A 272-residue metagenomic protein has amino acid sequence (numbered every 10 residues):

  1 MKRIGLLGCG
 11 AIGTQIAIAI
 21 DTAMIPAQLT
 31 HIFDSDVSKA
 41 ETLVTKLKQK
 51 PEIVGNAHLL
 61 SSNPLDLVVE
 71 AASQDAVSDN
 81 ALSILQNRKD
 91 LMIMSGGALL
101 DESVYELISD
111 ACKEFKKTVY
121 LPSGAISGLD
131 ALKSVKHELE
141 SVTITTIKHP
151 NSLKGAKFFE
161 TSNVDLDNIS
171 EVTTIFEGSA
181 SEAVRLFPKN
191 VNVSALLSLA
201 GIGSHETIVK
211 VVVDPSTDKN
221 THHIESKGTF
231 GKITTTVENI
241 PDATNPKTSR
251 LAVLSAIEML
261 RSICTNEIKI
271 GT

Functional and structural regions predicted by a protein language model:
M1-G5: Extreme N-terminal starter segment of soluble prokaryotic enzymes
L7, Y120, A125-T272: Active-site-lining helix/loop region of Rossmann-like oxidoreductase modules
G13-T14: N-terminal Rossmann-fold NAD(P) dinucleotide-binding loop
I18, L82-S83, D110: Alpha-helical segments flanking ligand/cofactor-binding loops in enzyme cores
A23-V44: NAD(P)-binding Rossmann-fold cofactor-contacting core
P51, N87-D90, E114-K117: A short helix->loop->beta-strand "cap" motif at the edges of active sites that frequently abuts
G55-Q86, A98-E102: Beta-loop-alpha module in the N-terminal Rossmann-like domain of NAD(P)-dependent dehydrogenases, especially those
G96-K117: Rossmann-fold NAD(P)-binding glycine/threonine-rich loop
